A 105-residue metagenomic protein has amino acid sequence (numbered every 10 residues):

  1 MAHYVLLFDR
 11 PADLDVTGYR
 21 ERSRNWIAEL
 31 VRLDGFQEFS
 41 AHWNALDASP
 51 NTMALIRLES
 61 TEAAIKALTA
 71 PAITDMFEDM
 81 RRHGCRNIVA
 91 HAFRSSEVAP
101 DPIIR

Functional and structural regions predicted by a protein language model:
A2, T17, Q37, V89-H91: Intrinsically disordered, low-complexity segments enriched in small/polar residues
A2-R10, F39-P71, I104-R105: Short, well-ordered beta-strand segments in beta-rich or mixed alpha/beta enzyme and ligand-binding folds
D15-F39, D75: Short amphipathic alpha-helical segments
V16, A64-K66, P100: Short acidic, gly/pro-rich beta-turn/loop elements at beta-sheet edges and active-site/ligand-binding grooves
R24-A28, L58-S60, I73-F77, R86: Short, low-complexity, polar/charged sequence segments that are solvent-exposed and flexible
D34, L58, A92-F93: Short alpha-helix boundary/capping motifs
S40-M53, M76-R105: Glycine-rich beta-strand-turn "strand-cap" elements at beta-sheet edges
